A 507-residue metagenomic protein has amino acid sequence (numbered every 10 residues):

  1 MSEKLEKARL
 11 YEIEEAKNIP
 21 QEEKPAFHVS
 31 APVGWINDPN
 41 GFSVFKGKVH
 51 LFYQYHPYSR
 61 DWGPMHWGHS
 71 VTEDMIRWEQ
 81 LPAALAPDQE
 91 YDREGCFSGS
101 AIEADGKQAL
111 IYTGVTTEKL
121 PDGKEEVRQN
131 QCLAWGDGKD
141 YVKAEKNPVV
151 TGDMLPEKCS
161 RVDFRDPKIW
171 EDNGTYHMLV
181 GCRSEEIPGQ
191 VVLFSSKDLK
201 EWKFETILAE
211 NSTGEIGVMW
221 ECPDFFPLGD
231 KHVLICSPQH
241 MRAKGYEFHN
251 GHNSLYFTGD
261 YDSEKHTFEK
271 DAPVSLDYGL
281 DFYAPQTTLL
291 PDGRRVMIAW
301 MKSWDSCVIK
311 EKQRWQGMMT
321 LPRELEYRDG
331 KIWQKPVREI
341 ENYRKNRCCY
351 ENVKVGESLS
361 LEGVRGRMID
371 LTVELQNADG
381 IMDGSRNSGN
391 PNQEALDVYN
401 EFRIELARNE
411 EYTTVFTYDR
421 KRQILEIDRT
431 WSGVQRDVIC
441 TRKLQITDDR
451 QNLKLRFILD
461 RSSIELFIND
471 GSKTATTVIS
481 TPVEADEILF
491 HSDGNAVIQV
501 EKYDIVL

Functional and structural regions predicted by a protein language model:
M1-D166, E171-I216, P227-Y278, A299-N352 (+3 more regions): Beta-rich carbohydrate-recognition and catalytic domains
L10-E15, L255-L507: Beta-rich accessory regions
